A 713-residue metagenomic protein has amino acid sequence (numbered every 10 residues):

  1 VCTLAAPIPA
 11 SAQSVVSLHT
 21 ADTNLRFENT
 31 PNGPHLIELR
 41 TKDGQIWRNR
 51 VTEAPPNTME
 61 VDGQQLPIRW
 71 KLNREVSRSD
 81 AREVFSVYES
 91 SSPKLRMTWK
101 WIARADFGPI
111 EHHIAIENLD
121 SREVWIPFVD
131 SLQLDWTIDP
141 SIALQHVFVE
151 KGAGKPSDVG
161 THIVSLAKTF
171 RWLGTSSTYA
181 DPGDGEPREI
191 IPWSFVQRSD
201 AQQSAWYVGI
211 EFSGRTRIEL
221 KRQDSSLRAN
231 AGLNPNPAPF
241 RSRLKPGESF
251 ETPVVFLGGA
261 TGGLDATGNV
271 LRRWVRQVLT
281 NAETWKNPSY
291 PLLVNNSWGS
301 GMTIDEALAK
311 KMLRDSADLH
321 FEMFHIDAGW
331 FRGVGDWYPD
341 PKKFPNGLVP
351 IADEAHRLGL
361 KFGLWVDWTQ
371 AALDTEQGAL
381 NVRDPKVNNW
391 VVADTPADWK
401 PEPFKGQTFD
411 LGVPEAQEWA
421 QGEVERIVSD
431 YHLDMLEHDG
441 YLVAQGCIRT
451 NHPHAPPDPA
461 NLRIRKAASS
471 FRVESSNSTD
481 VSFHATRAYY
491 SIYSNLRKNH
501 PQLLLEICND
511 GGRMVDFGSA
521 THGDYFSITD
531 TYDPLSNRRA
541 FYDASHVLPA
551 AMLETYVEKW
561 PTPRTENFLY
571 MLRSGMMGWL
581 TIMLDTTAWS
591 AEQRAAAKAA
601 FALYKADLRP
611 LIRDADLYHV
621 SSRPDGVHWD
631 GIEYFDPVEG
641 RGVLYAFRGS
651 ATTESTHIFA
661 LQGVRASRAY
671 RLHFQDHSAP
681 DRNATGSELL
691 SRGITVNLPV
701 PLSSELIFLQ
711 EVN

Functional and structural regions predicted by a protein language model:
Q13-Q223, A238, Y670-D681: Polysaccharide-binding surfaces and accessory modules of carbohydrate-active proteins
H19-L25, N29-N32, P55, R463 (+3 more regions): Active-site-proximal substrate-binding groove within the catalytic cores of carbohydrate-active enzymes
S242-T261, L702-Q710: Short Pro-Gly-centered flexible turn/kink motifs
Y290-L292, G301-T303, W368-R426, D430: Active-site-adjacent "subsite" loops/lids of carbohydrate-active enzymes
L293-E306, G333-N346, E402-Q421, R472-T486: The substrate-binding groove and active-site-proximal loops of carbohydrate-active enzymes, especially glycoside
L308-G329: Catalytic domains of carbohydrate-active enzymes, especially glycoside hydrolases
D336-F344, Q370-K400, I448-I464, S519-T529: Aromatic- and acidic-residue-enriched segments that line the glycan-binding/catalytic groove of carbohydrate-active
N683-N713: C-terminal beta-strand-rich structural cap/linker in extracellular carbohydrate-active enzymes
